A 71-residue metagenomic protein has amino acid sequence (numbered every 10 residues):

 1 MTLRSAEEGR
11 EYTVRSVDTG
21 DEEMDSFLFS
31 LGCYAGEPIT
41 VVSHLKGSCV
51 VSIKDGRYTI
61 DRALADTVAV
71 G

Functional and structural regions predicted by a protein language model:
M1-T2, G71: Absolute protein N-terminus
S5, S16, V41-S43: A residue-level detector for short acidic-glycine micro-motifs
R10-S16: Contiguous, function-dense segments enriched for cysteine-driven chemistry and partner/ligand-binding capacity
E23-F27: Short alpha-helix capping/helix-loop boundary micro-motifs
V42-G71: C-terminal structural segments of small proteins and small subunits
